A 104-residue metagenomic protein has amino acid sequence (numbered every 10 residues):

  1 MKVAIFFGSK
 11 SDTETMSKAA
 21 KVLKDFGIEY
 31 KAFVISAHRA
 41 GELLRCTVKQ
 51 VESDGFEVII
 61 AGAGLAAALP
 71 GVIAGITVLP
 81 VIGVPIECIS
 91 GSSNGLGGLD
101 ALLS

Functional and structural regions predicted by a protein language model:
M1-A37: Glycine-rich phosphate/diphosphate-binding loop of Rossmann-like nucleotide-binding domains
M1-K2, F26-E29, S53-E57, T77-P80 (+1 more regions): Short coil/turn connectors at secondary-structure junctions
K10, I35-A37, G64-L65, I86-I89: Short, ordered loop/turn segments at secondary-structure junctions
D12-S17, G41-L43, L65-V72, S92-L96: Short glycine/serine/threonine-rich phosphate/pyrophosphate-binding segments that cradle anionic phosphate groups
K21, K49, G71-V72, D100-L103: Alpha-helical segments flanking ligand/cofactor-binding loops in enzyme cores
Y30-D54: N-terminal beta-loop-helix "entrance" segment that forms/cooperates in small-molecule cofactor or anionic ligand
T47-I86: Glycine-rich phosphate-binding loop
I76-S104: Short, acidic/small-residue loops that bind anionic groups at enzyme active sites
